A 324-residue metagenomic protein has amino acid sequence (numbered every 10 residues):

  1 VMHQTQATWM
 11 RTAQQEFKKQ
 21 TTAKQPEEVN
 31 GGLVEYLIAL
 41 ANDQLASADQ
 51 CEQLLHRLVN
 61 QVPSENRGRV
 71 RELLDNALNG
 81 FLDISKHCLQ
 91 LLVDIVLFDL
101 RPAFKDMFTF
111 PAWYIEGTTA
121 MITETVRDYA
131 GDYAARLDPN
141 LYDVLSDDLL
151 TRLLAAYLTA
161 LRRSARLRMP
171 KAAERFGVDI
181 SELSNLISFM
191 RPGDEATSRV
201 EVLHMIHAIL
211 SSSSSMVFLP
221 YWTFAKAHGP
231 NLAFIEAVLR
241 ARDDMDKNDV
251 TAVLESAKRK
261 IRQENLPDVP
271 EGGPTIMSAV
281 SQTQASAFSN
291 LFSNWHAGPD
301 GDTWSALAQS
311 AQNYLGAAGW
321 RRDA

Functional and structural regions predicted by a protein language model:
V1-A324: Extended alpha-helical "rod" scaffolds
